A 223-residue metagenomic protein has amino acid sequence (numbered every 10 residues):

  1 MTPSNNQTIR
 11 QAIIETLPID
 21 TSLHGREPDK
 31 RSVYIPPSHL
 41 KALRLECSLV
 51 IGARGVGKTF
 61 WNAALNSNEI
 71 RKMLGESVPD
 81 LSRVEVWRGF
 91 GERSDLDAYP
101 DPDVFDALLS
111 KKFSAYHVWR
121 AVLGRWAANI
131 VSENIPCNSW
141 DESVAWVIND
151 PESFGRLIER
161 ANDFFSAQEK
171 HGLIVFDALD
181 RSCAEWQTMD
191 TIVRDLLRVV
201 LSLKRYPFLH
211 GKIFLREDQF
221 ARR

Functional and structural regions predicted by a protein language model:
P3-H39: N-terminal pre-Walker A segment at the start of P-loop NTPase domains
P3-Q7, E46-F176, S182-Q187: P-loop NTPase nucleotide-binding core
T16-D20, L65, E69, A127-V131 (+2 more regions): Generic structural signal for hydrophobic core residues of well-folded globular domains
T16-G25, V78-D80, H117, D150-L157 (+1 more regions): Short, mixed-charge, low-aromatic patches
E27-T59: Walker A/P-loop phosphate-binding element recognition
Y34-L40, L74-V78, E159-F164, V199-S202 (+1 more regions): Catalytic micro-motifs at enzyme active sites that drive phosphoryl/nucleotidyl and oxygen chemistry
A42-L43, R156, I192-L196: Short, glycine/acidic-rich beta->alpha junctions
F164, Q168-L173, L179-R223: The catalytic "switch" region of P-loop NTPases
